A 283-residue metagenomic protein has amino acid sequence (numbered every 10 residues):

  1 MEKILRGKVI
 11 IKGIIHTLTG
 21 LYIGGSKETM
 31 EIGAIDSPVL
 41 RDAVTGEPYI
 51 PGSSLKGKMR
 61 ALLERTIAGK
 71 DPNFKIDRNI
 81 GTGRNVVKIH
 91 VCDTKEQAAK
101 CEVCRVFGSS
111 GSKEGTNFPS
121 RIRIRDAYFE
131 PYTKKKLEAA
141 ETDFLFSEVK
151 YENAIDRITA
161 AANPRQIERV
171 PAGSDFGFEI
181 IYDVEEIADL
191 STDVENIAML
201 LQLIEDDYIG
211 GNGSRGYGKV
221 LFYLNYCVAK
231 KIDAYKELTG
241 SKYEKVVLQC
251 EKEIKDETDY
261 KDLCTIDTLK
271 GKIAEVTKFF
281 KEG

Functional and structural regions predicted by a protein language model:
M1-G283: RNA-binding basic/glycine-rich loop and surface signature characteristic of RAMP-family CRISPR effectors
